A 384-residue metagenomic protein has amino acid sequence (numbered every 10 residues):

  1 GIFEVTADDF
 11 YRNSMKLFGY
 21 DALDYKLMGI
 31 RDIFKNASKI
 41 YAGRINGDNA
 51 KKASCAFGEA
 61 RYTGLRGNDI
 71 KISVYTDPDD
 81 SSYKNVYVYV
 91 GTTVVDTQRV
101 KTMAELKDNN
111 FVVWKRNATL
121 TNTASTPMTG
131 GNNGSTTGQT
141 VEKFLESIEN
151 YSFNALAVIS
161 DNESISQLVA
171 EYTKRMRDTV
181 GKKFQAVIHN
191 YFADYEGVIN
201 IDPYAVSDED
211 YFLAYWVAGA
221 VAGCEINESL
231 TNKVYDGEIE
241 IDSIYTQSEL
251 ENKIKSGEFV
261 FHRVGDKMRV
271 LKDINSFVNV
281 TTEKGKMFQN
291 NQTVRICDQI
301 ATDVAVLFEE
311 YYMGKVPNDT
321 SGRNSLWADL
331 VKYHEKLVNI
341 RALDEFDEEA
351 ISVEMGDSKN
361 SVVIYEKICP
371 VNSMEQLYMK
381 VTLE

Functional and structural regions predicted by a protein language model:
G1-P317, S321, L326, Y333-V338 (+2 more regions): A glycine- and small-residue-enriched flexible loop/hinge signal that marks low-structured segments
S352-E384: C-terminal edge-of-domain segments
